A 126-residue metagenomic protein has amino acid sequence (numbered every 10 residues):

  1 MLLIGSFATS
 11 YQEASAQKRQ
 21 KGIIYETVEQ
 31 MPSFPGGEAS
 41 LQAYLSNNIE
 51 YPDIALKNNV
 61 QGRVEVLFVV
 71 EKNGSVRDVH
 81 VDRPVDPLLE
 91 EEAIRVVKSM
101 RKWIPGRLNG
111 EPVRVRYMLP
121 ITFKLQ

Functional and structural regions predicted by a protein language model:
M1-L3, F7-Q126: Charge-biased low-complexity segments
